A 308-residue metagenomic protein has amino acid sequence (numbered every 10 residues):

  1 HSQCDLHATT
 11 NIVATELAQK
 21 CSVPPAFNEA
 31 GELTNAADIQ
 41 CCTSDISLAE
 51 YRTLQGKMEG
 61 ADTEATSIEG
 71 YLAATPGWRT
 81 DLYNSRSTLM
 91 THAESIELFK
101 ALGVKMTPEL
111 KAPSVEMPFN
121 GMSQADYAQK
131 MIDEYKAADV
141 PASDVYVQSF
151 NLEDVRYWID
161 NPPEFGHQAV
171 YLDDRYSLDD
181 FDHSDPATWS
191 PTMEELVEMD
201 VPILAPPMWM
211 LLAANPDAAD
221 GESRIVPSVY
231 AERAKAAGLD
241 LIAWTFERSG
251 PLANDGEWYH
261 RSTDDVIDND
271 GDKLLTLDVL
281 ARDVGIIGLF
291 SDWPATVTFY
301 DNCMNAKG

Functional and structural regions predicted by a protein language model:
H1-G308: Phosphate-group recognition and catalysis centered on beta-loop-alpha active-site segments
